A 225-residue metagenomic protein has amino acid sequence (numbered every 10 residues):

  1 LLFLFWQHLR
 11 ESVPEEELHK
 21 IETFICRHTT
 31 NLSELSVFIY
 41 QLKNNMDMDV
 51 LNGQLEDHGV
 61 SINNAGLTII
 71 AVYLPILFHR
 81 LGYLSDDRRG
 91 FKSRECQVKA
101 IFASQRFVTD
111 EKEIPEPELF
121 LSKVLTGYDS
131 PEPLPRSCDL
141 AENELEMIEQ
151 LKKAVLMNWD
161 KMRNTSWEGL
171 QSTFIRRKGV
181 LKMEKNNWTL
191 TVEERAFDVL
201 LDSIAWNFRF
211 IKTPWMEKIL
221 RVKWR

Functional and structural regions predicted by a protein language model:
L1-R225: Short, compositionally biased pre-sequence/patch detector
